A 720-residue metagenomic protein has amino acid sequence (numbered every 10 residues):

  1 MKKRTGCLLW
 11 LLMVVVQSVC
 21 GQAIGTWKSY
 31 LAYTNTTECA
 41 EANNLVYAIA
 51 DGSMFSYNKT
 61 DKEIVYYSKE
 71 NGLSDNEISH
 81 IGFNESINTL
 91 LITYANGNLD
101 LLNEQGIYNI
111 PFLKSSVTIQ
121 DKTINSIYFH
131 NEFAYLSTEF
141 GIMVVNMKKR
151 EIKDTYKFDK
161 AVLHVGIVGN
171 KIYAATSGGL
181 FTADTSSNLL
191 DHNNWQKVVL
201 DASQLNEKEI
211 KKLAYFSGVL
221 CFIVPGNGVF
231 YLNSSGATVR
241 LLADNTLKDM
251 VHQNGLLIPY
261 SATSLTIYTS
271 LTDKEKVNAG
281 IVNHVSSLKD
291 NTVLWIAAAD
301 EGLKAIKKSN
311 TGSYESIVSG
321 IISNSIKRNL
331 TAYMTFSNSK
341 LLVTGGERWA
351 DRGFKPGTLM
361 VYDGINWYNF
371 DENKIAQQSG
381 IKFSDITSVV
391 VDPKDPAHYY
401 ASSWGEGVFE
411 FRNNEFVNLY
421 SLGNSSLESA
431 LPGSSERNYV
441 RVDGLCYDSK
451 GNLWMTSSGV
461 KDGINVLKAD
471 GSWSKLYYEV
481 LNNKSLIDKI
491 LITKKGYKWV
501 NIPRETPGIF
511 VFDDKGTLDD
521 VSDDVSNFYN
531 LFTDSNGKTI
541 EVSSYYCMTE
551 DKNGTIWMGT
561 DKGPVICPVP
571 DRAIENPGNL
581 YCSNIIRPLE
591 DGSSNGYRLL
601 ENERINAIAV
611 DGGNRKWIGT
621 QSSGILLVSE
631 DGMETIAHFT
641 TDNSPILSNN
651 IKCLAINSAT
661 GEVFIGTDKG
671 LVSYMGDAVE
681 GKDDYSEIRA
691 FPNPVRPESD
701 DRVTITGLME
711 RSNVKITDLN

Functional and structural regions predicted by a protein language model:
M1-T26: Bacterial Sec-dependent N-terminal signal peptides
V15-V16, V361, I705: Hydrophobic alpha-helical membrane context
G21-F691, V714: Carboxylate-rich, polar loop motifs that coordinate divalent cations or form catalytic acidic clusters
D683-I716: Glycine-centered coil/turn sites that cap beta-strands in beta-rich domains
